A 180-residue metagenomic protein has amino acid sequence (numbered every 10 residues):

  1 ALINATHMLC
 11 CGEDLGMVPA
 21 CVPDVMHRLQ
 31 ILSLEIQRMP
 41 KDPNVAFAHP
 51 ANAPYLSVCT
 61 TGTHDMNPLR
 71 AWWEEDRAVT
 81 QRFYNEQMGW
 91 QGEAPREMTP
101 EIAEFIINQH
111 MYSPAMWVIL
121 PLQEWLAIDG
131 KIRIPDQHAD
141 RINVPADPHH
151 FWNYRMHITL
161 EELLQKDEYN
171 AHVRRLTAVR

Functional and structural regions predicted by a protein language model:
A1-R180: Catalytic cores of glycan-processing enzymes that make or break glycosidic bonds
